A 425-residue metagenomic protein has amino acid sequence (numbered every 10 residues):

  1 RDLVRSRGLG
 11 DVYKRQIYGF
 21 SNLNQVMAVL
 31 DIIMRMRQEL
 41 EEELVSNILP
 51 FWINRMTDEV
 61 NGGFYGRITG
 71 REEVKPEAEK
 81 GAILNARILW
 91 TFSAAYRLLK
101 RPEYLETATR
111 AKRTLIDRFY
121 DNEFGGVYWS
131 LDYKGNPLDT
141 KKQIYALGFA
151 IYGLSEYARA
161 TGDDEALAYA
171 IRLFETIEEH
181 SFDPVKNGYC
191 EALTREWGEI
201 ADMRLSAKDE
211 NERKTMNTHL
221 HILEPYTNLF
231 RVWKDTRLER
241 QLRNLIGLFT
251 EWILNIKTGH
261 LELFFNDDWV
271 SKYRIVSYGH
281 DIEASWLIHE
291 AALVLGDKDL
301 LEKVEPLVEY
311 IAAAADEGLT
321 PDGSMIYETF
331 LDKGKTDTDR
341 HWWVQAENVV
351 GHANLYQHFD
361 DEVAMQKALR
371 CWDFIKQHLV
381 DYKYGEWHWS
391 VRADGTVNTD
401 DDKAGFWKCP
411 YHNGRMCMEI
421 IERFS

Functional and structural regions predicted by a protein language model:
R1-Q16: Single conserved hydrophobic/aromatic residue that forms the stacking wall/gate of nucleotide- or nucleobase-binding
D2-R5, T57, G81, Y120 (+9 more regions): Generic structural signal for beta-strand residues in well-ordered domains
R7, M36-Q38, N61: N-terminal start-of-chain detector that recognizes signal peptides and the immediate post-cleavage beginning
R15-F51, R71-E106, R113, N136-Y169 (+5 more regions): Aromatic (Trp/Tyr) and acidic
N54-P76, R118-P137, E179-D209, E251-K272 (+2 more regions): Glycine- and aromatic-rich loop/turn segments at beta-sheet edges
